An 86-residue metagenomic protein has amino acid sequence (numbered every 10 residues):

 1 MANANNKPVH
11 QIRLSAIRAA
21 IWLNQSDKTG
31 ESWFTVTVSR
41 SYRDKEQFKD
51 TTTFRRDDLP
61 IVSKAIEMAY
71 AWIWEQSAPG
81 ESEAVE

Functional and structural regions predicted by a protein language model:
M1-E86: Single-stranded nucleic acid-binding surfaces, predominantly the OB-fold ssDNA-binding core
